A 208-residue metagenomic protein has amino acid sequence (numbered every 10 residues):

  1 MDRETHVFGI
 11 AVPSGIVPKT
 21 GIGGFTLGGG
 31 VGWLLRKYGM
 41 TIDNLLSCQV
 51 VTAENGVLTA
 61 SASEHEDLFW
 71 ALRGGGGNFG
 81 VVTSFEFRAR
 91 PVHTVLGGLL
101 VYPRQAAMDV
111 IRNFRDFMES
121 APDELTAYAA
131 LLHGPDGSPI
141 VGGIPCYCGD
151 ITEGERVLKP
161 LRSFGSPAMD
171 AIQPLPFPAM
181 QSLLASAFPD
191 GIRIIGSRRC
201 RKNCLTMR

Functional and structural regions predicted by a protein language model:
M1-R208: Soluble FAD-dependent oxygen oxidases
